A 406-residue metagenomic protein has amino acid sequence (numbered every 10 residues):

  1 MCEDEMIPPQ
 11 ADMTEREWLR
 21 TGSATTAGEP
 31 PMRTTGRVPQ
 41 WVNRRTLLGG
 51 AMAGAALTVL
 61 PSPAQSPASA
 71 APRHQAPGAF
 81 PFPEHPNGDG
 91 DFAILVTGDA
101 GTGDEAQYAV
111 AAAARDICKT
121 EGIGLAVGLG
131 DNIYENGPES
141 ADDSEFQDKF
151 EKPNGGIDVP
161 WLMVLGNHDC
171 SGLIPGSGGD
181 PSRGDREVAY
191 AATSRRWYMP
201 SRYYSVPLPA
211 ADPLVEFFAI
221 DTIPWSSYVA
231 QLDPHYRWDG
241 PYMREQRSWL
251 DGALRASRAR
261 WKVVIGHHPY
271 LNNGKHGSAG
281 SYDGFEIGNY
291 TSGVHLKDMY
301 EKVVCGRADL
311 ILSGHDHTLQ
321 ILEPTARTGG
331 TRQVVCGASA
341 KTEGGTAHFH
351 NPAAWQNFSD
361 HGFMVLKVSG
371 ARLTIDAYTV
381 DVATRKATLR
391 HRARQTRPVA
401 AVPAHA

Functional and structural regions predicted by a protein language model:
M1-V42, A56, S69: N-terminal secretory signal peptides
A51-A55: Sec-dependent signal peptide hydrophobic core
T58-Q75: C-terminal region of N-terminal signal peptides and the immediate post-cleavage residues of exported proteins
A71-S144, N273: N-terminal active-site segment of His-dependent metallophosphoesterases
G78-F82, P86, Y134-K262, G277-K302 (+2 more regions): Extended active-site neighborhood of metal-dependent phosphoesterases/phosphodiesterases
I94-V96, A126-G128, M163, V264 (+1 more regions): Residue-level marker for buried hydrophobic side chains located in beta-strands that build the well-ordered beta-sheet
D99, G130-D131, G166-N167, I220 (+2 more regions): Active-site glycine-centered loops adjacent to acidic/histidine catalytic or metal-binding residues that shape
A353-A406: A short C-terminal boundary segment appended to hydrolase-like catalytic domains
